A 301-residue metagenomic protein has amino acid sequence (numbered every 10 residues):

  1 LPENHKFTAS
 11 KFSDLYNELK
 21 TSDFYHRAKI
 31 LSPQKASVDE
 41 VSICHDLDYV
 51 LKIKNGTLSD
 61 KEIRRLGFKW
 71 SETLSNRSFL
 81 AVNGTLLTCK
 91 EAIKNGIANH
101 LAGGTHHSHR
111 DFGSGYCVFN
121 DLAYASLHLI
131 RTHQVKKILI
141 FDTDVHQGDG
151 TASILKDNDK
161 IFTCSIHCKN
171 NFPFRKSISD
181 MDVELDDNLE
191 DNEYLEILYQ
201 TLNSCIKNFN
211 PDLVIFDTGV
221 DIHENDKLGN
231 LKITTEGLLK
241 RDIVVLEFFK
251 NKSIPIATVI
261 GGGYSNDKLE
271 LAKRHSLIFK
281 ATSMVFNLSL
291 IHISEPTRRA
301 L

Functional and structural regions predicted by a protein language model:
L1-A123, K136: Metal-dependent C-N hydrolase catalytic cores
L19-A28, F209, V244-P255: A structural motif corresponding to the C-terminal end of an alpha-helix and its immediate exit/capping segment
K52-I53, I222, N287: Flexible, low-complexity linker/boundary loops enriched in proline and small hydrophobic residues that flank enzymatic
R64, E224, L228, S253 (+1 more regions): Conserved N-terminal phosphate-binding loop of PLP-dependent enzymes in the Aspartate aminotransferase
L86, H100-N251, S276-S283: Conserved alpha-helical scaffold segments that buttress catalytic/binding sites
P255-G262, K268: Short acidic/histidine-rich active-site segments
S265-L290: C-terminal active-site-proximal or functional interface alpha/beta core segments in diverse enzymes
I291-L301: Single conserved hydrophobic/aromatic residue that forms the stacking wall/gate of nucleotide- or nucleobase-binding
